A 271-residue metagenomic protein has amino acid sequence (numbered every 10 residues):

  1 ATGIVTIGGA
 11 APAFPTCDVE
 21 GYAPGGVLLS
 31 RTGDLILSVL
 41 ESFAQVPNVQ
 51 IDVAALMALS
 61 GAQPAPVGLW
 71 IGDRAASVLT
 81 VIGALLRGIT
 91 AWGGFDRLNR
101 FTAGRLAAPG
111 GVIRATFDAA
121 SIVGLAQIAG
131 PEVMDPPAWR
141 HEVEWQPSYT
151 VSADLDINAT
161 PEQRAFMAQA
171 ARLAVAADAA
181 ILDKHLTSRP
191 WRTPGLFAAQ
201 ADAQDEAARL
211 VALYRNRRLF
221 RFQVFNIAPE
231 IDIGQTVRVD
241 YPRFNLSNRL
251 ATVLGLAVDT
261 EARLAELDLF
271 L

Functional and structural regions predicted by a protein language model:
A1-G25: Signature of Asx- and small-polar-rich beta-strand/turn repeats characteristic of beta-solenoid architectures
C17-L271: C-terminal extracytoplasmic interaction modules
